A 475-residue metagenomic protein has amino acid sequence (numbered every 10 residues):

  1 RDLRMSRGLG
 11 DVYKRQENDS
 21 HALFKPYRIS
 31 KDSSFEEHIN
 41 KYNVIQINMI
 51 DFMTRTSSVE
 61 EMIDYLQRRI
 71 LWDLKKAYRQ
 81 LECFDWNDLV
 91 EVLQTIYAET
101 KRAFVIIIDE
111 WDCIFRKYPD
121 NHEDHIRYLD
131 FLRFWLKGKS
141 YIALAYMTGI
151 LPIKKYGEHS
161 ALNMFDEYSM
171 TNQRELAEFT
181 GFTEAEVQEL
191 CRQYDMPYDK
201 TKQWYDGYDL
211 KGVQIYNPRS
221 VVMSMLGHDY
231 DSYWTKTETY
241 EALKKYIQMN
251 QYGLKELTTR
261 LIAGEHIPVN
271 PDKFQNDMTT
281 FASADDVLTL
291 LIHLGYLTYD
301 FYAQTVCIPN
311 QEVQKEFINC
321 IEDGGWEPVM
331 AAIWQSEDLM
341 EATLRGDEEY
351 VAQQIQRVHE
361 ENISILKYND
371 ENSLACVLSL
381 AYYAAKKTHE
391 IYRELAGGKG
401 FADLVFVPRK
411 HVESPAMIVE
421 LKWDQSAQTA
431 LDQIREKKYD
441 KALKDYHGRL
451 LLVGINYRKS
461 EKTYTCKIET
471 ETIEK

Functional and structural regions predicted by a protein language model:
D2-Y13: Single conserved hydrophobic/aromatic residue that forms the stacking wall/gate of nucleotide- or nucleobase-binding
E17-W72: P-loop NTPase motor core
Y65-I108, D112, F134-G138: Mid-core helix/loop region of P-loop NTP-binding domains shared across ATPases and GTPases
T95-Y97, I126-A145, A442: Substrate-engagement module of ASCE P-loop NTPases
V105-D109, A143-I150: Structural recognition of the conserved hydrophobic beta-strand(s) that form the central parallel beta-sheet of P-loop
I114-I126: Conserved ATPase-coupling elements of RecA-like P-loop NTPase cores
G157-N163, Y168-S224, L257-L261: Amphipathic alpha-helical segments of the small helical/lid subdomains adjacent to P-loop NTPase cores
Y216, V221-D432, E436-K438, R449 (+1 more regions): Extended alpha-helical interface modules used as scaffolds for assembling large macromolecular complexes
